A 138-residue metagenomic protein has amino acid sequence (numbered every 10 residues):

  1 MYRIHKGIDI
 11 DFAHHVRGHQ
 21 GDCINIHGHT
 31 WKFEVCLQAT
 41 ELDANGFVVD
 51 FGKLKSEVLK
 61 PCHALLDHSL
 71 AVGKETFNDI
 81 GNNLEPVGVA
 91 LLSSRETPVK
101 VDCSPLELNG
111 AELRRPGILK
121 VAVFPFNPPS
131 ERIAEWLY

Functional and structural regions predicted by a protein language model:
M1-Y138: Charge-rich, low-complexity N-terminal segments
